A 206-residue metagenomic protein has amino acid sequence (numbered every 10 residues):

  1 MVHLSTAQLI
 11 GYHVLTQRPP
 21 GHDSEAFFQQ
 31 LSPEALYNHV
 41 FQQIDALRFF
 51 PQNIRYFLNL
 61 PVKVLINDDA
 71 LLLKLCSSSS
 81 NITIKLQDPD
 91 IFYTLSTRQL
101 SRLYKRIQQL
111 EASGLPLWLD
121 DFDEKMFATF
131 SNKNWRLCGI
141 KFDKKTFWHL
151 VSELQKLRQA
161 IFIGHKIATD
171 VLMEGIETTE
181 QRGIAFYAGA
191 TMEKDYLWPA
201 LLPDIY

Functional and structural regions predicted by a protein language model:
M1-L9, T16-P20, Q87-S96, D120-K125 (+1 more regions): EAL-family c-di-GMP phosphodiesterase catalytic domain
M1-S78: Bacterial c-di-GMP phosphodiesterase EAL domain
L31-A35, L95-R102, H149-S152: Alpha-helix N-cap and loop-to-helix initiation/capping positions
Y37, F41, L100-Y104, L154-R158: Short, well-ordered alpha-helical scaffold segments within catalytic/effector domains
I44-P51, N67-T83, S101-Q108, A112 (+2 more regions): Acidic (Asp/Glu)-rich catalytic clusters
R55-L72, E111, P116-K141: N-terminal-biased segments
Y56, I82-I84, L117, V171: Hydrophobic/aromatic residues located in beta-strands of well-ordered beta-sheets within soluble catalytic
S78, P89, I107-L115, D120 (+1 more regions): Conserved anion-binding
